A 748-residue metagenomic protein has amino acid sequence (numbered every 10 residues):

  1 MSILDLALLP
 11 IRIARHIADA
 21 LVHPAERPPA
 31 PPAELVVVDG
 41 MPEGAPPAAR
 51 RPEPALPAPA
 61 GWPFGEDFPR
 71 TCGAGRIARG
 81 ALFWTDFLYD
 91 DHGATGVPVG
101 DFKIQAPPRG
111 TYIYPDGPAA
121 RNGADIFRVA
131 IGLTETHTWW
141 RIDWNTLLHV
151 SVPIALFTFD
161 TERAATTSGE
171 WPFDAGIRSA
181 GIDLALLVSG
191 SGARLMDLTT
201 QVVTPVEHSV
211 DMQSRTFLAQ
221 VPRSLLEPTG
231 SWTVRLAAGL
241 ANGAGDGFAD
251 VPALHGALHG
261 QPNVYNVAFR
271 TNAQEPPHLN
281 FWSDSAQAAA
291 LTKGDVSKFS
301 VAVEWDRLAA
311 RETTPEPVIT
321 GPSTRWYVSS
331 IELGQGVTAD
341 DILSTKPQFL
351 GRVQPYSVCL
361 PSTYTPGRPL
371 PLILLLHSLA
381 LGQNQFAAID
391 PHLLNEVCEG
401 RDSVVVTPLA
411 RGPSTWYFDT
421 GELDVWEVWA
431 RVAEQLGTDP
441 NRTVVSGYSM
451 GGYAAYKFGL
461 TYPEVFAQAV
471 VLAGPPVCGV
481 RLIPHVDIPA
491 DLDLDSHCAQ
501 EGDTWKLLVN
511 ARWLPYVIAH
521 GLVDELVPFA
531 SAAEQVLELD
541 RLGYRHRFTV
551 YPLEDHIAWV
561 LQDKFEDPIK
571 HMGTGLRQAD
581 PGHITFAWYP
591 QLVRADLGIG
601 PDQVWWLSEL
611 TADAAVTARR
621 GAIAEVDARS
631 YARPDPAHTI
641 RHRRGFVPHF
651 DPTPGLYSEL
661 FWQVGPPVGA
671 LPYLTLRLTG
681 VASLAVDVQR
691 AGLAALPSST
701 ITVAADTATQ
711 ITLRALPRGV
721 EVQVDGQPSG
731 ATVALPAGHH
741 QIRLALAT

Functional and structural regions predicted by a protein language model:
P32-S191, G239-G247: Surface-exposed, glycine/proline- and aromatic-rich loop segments on solvent-exposed faces across compartments
H149-V150, F157, S209-A273: Ser/Thr/Pro-rich, low-complexity mucin-like regions that serve as glycosylated stalks/linkers or repetitive adhesive
V267-G336, D340-P355, C359-L360, R541-H546 (+1 more regions): Alpha/beta-hydrolase-fold serine-hydrolase catalytic core, especially in secreted/extracellular enzymes
S362-R368, T415-M450, L460-F466: Gly/Ser-rich "nucleophile elbow"/oxyanion-hole loop immediately N-terminal to the catalytic nucleophile in hydrolases
P369-E434: Active-site machinery of serine-nucleophile hydrolases
A380-A388, E464-V509, W513-L514: Mobile cap/lid helix-loop segments that gate and shape the active-site cleft of serine hydrolases
A511, V517-H520, D524: Short beta-strand/loop motif that positions the catalytic acidic residue of the alpha/beta-hydrolase fold
E525-S531: Conserved alpha/beta-hydrolase "acid-adjacent" motif
